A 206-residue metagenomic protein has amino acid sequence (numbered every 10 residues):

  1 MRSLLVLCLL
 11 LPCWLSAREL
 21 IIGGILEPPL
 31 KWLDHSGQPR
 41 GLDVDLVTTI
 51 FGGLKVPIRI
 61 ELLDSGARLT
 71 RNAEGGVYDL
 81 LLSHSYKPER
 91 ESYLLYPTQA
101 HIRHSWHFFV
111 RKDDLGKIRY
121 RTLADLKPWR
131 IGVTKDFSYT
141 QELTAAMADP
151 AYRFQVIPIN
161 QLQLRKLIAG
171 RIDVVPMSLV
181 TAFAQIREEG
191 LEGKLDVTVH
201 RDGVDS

Functional and structural regions predicted by a protein language model:
M1-L4: Positively charged n-region of N-terminal signal peptides that target proteins for export
P12-A17: N-terminal signal peptide c-region/cleavage motif recognized by signal peptidases
R18-L42: Short glycine-rich His-centered loop
G24-L26, R103-H107, L191-S206: Periplasmic-binding protein-like
V47-V56, Q99, L123-K127, K135-P158 (+1 more regions): Ligand-binding cleft/hinge of the Venus flytrap
T48, E61-D125, Y139, H200-D202: Acidic, polar ligand-binding/catalytic clefts
V56-P57, E74-S83, W129, I168-M177: Alpha-to-beta junction loops
R59-R71, F154-A169: Short helix-initiation/N-cap motifs at beta->coil->alpha
